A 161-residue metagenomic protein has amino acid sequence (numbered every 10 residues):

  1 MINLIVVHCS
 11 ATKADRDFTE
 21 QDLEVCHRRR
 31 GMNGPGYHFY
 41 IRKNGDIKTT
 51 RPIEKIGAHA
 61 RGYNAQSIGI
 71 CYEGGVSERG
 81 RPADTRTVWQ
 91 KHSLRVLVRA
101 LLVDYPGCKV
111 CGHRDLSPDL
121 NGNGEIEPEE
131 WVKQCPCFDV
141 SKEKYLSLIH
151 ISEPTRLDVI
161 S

Functional and structural regions predicted by a protein language model:
M1-K55, N64: Short, conserved "active-site rim" segments that organize catalytic pockets and cofactor/ligand binding
M1-V6, S10, K43-I47, N64-Q66 (+2 more regions): Basic/polar, cationic surfaces and motifs that engage anionic cell-wall and phosphate/carboxylate ligands
D17, N121-G122, I160-S161: Short glycine-/acidic-enriched loop or helix-start segments at secondary-structure transitions that form or flank
G34, P106-K109, V159: Secondary-structure boundary/capping signal
E54, S117, D158: Residue-level detector of flexible, active-site-proximal loop/helix-junction positions within diverse enzyme catalytic
A58-A65, G69-C71: Short glycine/proline-enriched loop/turn "hinge" motifs that connect secondary-structure elements and lie
I149-S161: Single conserved hydrophobic/aromatic residue that forms the stacking wall/gate of nucleotide- or nucleobase-binding
